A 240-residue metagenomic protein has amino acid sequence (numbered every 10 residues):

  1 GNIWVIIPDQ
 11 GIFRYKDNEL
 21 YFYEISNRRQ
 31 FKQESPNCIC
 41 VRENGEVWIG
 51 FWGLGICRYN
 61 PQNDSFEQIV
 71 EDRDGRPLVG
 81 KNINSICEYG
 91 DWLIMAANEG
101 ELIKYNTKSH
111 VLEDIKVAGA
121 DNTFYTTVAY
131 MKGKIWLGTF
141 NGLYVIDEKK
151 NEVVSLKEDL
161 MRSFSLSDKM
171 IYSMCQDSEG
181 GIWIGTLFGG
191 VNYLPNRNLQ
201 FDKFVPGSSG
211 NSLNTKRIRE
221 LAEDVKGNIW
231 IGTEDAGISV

Functional and structural regions predicted by a protein language model:
G1-V240: Carboxylate-rich, polar loop motifs that coordinate divalent cations or form catalytic acidic clusters
